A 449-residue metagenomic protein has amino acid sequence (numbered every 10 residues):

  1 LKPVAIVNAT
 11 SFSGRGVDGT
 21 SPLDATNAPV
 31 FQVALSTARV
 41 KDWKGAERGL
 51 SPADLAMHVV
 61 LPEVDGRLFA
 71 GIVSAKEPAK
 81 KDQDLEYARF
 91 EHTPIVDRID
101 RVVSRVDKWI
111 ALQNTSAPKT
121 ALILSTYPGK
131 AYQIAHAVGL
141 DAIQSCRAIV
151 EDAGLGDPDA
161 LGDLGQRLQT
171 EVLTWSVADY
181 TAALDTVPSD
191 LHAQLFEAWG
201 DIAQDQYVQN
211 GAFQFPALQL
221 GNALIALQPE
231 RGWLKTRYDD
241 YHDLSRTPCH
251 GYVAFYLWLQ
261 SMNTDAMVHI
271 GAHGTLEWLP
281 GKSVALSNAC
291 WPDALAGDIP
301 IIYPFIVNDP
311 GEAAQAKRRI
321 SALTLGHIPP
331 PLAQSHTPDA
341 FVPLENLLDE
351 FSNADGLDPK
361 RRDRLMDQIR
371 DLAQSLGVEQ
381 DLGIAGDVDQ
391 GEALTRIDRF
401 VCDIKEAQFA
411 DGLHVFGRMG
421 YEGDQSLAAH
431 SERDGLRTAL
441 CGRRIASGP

Functional and structural regions predicted by a protein language model:
L1-P449: Ligand/cofactor-recognition surfaces for anionic moieties
